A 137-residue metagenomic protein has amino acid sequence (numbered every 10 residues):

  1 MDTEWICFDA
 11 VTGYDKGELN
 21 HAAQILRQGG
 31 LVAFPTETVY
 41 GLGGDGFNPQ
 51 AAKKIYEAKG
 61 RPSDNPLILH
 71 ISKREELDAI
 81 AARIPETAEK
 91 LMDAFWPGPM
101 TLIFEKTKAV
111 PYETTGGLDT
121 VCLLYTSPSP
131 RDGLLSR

Functional and structural regions predicted by a protein language model:
M1-S127, R131: Active-site-adjacent structural elements in enzyme catalytic cores
S136-R137: Hydrophobic alpha-helical segments, chiefly the membrane-spanning helices and signal/signal-anchor peptides
